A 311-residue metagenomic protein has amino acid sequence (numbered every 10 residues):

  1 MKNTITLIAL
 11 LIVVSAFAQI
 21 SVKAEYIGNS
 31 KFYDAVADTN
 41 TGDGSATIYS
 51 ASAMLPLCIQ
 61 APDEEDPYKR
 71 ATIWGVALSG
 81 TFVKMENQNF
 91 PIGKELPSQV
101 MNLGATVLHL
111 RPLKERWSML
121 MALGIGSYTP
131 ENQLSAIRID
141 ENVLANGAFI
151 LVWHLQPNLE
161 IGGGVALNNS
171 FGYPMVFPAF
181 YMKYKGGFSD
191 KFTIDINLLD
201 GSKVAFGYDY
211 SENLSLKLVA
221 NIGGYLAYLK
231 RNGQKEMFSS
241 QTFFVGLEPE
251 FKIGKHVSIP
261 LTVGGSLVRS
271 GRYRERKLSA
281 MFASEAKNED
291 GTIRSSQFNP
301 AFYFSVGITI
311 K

Functional and structural regions predicted by a protein language model:
Q19-Q88, T309-K311: Short glycine/proline- and aromatic-enriched beta-strand/turn motifs that initiate or cap beta-hairpins
I20, A61-D63, E115-M119, N158-G162 (+4 more regions): Repeated loop/turn-to-beta-strand initiation elements of outer-membrane beta-barrel proteins
V22-A24, W74-L78, M121-L123, G163 (+4 more regions): Membrane-embedded beta-strand positions of outer-membrane beta-barrel proteins
A24-S30, L78-E86, I125-E131, V165-F171 (+5 more regions): Transmembrane beta-strands of outer-membrane beta-barrel pores
F32-Y33, L198-S279, E289-F304: Outer-membrane beta-barrel translocator/channel fold
S45-Y49, P97-L103, I139-A145, P174-P178 (+3 more regions): Residues that define the transmembrane beta-barrel architecture of outer-membrane proteins
A51, L55, A179-G187, P249 (+1 more regions): Outer-membrane beta-barrel "beta-signal"
L55-I59, H109-R111, W153, Y184-G186 (+5 more regions): Residue-level signature of outer-membrane beta-barrel architecture
